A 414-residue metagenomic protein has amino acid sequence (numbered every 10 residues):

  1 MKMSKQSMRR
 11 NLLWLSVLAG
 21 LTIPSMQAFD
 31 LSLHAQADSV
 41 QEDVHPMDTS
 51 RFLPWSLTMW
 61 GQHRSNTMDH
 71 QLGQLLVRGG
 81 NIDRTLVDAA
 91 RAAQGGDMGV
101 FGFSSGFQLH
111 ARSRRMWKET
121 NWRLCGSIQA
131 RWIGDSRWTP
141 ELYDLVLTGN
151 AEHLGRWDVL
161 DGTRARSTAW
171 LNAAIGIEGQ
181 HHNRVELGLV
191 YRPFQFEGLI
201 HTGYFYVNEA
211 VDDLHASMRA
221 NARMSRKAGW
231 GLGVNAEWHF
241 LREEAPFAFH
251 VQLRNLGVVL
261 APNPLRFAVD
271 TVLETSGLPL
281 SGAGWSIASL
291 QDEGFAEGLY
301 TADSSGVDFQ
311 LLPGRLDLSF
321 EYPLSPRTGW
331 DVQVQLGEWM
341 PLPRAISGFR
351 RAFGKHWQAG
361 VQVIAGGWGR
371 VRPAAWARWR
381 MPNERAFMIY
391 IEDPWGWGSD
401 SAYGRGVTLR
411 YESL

Functional and structural regions predicted by a protein language model:
M1-D48, L414: Cleavable N-terminal export/targeting peptides
F29-A228, E244, R266-L290, I389-I391 (+2 more regions): A subset of solvent-exposed loop/turn segments in beta-rich extracellular surface proteins, enriched in glycine
L57-M59, L124-I128, N183-L189, F249-V251 (+6 more regions): Membrane-embedded beta-strand positions of outer-membrane beta-barrel proteins
Q108-R114, A174-E178, N235-H239, S319-E321 (+3 more regions): Outer-membrane beta-barrel architecture
R114-T120, Q180-H182, L241-A245, P323-R327 (+3 more regions): Outer-membrane beta-barrel channels and translocator barrels
G229-G233, A261-N263: Extended, H/D-rich, highly charged conserved domains that either
N235-L241, H250-R254, L260, A283-Q358: Detector for outer-membrane/organellar transmembrane beta-barrel domains, recognizing the amphipathic beta-strand
R327-W339, A345-G369, P373-A377, R385-W397: Transmembrane beta-strand segments that form the barrel wall of outer-membrane beta-barrel proteins
